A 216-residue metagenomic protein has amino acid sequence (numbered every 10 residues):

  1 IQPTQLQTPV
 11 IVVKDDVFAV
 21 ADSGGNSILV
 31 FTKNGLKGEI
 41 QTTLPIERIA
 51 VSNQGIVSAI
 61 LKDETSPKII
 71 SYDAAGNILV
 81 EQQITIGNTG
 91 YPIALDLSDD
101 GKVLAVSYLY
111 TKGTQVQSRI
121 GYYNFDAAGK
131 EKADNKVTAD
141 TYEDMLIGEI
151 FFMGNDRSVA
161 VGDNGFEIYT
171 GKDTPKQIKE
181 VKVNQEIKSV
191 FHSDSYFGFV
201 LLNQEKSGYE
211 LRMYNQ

Functional and structural regions predicted by a protein language model:
I1-G24, I28-V30, G38, T42: N-terminal "mature head" segments of proteins
I1-P3, N34-Q41, I78-T85, E131-T141 (+2 more regions): A short beta-strand motif characteristic of beta-propeller blades
Q5-D15, L44-G55, N88-L97, D140-M153 (+1 more regions): Repeated scaffold domains used in trafficking and secretory/extracellular systems, primarily beta-propellers
F18, I56-S58, G101-L104, S158 (+1 more regions): Hydrophobic beta-strand positions that form the internal "hydrophobic ladder" of WD40/Gbeta-like beta-propeller blades
D22, I60-L61, V106-Y110, G162 (+1 more regions): Recurrent small/Gly-Pro-centered beta-turn motifs in extracellular repeat architectures
N26-V30, T65-S71, K112-N124, D163-T170 (+1 more regions): Structural motif
T65-A160: Solenoidal tandem-repeat scaffolds enriched in leucines and small polar residues
G162-Q216: Intrinsically disordered, low-complexity segments enriched in Gly and acidic/Ser/Thr residues that form flexible
